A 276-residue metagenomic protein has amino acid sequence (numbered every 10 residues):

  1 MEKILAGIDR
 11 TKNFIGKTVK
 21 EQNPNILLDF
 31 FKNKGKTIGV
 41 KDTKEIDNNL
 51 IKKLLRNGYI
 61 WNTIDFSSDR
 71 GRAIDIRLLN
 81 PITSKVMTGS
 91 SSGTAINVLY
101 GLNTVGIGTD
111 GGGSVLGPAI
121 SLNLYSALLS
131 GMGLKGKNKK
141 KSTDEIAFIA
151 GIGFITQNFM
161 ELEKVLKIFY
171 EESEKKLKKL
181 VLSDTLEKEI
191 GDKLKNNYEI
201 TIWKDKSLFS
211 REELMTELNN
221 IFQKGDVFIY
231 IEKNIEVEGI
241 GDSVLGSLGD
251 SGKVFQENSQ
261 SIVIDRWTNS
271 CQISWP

Functional and structural regions predicted by a protein language model:
M1-I4, R56-Y59, G71-I76, T201-S210 (+5 more regions): Long, compositionally biased, glycine/small-hydrophobic-enriched stretches that function as flexible linkers, tethers
E2, R10, K32, K36-T37 (+3 more regions): Glycine-rich, small-residue loops and helix-cap segments that act as flexible hinges at active-site edges
L5-A150: Short glycine/serine-rich loop/turn segments
L28-N49, I168-G239: Gly/Ser-rich, acidic/histidine-flanked active-site/gating loops
L55, A95-L99, L128, F159-Y170 (+2 more regions): Predominant activation on well-ordered alpha-helical scaffold segments within soluble catalytic domains
N62-D69, D184-L186, E199-E212, Q256-D265: A generic structural motif
I76-N80, I120-L124, E213-I221, S243-L245: Short low-complexity, flexible loop/linker segments enriched in glycine and/or proline with clustered acidic
M132-K179: A short core secondary-structure module
